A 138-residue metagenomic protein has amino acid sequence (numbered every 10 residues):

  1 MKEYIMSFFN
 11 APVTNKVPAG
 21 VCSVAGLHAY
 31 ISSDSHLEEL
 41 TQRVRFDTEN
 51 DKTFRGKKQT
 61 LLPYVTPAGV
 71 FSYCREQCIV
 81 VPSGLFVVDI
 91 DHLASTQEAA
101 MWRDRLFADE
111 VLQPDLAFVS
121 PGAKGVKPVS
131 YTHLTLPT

Functional and structural regions predicted by a protein language model:
M1-G84: DNA replication initiation on ssDNA origins
V81-S83, L112, A123: Short connector loops at helix/strand junctions that flank enzyme active sites, especially segments positioning acidic
F86-D89, K127: Structural recognition of the beta-strand scaffold that forms the well-ordered cores of secreted hydrolase catalytic
D89-E98: Short, surface-exposed ligand-recognition loops at beta-strand->loop->(often short) alpha-helix junctions that present
Q97-L112: Short amphipathic alpha-helix segments
L116-G122: Short beta-strand
K124-Y131: A generic structural motif
T132-T138: Conserved small/polar residues in nucleotide/adenosyl-binding loops
